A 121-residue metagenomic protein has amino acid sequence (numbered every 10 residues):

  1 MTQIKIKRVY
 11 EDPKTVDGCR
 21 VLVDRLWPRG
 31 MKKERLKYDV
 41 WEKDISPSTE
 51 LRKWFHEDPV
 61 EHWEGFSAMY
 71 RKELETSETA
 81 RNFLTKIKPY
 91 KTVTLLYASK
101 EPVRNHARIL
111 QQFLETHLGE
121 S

Functional and structural regions predicted by a protein language model:
M1-S121: Residues lining hydrophobic/aromatic ligand-binding pockets adjacent to catalytic sites
